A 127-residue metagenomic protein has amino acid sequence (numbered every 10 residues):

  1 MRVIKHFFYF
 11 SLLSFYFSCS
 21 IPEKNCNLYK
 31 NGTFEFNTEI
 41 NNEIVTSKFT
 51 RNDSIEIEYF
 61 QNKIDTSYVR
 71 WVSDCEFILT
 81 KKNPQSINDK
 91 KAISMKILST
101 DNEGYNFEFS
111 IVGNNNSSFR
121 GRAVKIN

Functional and structural regions predicted by a protein language model:
M1-Y29: Bacterial Sec-dependent N-terminal signal peptides
C26-N42: Tryptophan-anchored aromatic micro-motifs
E35, I55-I57, E76-I78, N106: General beta-strand recognition
E43-T46, N62-T66, K90-I93, S117-G121: Short, surface-exposed coil-to-beta transition loops
I44-V72: N-terminal glycine/threonine-rich, aromatic-flanked beta-hairpin/loop signature
E58, N106-R120: Short, exposed beta-strand-loop hairpins at the edges of beta-sheets in extracellular/periplasmic proteins
Y68-E76, I97-G104, K125-N127: A short, structured loop/turn motif at beta-sheet edges
L79-N102: An anionic, turn-rich surface loop/hairpin at beta-sheet edges that serves as a generic interaction/coordination patch
